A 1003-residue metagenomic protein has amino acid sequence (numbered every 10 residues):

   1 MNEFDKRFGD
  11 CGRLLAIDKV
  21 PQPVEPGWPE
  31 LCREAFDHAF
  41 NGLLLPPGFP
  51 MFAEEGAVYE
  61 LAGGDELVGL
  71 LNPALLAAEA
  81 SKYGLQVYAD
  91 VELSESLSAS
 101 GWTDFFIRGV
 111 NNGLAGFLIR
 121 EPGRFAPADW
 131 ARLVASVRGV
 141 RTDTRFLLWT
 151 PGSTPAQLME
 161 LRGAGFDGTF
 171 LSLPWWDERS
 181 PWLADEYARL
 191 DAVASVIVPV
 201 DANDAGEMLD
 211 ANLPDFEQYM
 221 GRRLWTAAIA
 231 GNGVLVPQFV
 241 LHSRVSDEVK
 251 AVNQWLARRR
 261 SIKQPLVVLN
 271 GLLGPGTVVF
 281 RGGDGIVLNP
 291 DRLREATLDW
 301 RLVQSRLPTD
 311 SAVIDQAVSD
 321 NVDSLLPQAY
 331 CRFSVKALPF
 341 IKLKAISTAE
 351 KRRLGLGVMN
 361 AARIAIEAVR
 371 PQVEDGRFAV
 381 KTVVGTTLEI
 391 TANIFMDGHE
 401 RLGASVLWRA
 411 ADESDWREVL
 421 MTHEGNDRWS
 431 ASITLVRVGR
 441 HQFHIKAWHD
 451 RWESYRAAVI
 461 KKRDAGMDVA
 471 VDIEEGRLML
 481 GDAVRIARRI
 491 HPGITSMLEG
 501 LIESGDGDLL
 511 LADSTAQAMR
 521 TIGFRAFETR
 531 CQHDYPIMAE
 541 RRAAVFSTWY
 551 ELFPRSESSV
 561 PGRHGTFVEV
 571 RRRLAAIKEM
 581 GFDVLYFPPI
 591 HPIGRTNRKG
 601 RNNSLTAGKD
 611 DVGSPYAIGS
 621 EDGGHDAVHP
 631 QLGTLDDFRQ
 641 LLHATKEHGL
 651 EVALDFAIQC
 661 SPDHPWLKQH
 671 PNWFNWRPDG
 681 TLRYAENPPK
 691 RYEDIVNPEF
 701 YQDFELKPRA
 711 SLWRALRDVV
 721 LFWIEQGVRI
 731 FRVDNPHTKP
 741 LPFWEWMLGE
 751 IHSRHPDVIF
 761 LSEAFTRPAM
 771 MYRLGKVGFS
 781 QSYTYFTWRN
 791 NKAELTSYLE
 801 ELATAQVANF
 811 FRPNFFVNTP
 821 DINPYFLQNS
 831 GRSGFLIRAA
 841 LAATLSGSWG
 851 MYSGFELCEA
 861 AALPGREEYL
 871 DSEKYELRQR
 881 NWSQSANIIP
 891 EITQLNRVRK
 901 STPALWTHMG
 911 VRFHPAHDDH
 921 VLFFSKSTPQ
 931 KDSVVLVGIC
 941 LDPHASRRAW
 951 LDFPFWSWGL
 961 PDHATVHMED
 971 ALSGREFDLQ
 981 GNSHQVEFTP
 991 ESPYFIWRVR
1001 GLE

Functional and structural regions predicted by a protein language model:
M1-P50, A74, E79, A131-L133 (+12 more regions): Carbohydrate-interacting/catalytic domains
F8-A16, F49-L76, A80, S100 (+4 more regions): Aromatic- and acidic-residue-enriched carbohydrate-binding clefts of CAZyme catalytic domains
R13-I17, L43-L45, V87-A89, F117 (+12 more regions): Hydrophobic faces of well-ordered beta-strands that scaffold small-molecule active sites in alpha/beta enzyme cores
V20, L44-A53, V91-E95, R120-A126 (+8 more regions): Short, solvent-exposed turn/loop segments enriched in Gly/Ser/Thr/Pro and often Arg
L31, A35-P47, D65-N112, I119 (+4 more regions): Substrate-binding cleft of carbohydrate-active enzyme catalytic domains
P73, S100, T142-W149, D167-D177 (+4 more regions): Acidic, His- and aromatic-enriched active-site or binding-groove loops in soluble protein domains that engage sugars
S98-A156, W676, F704-M771: Active-site neighborhood of glycoside hydrolase catalytic domains
T150-P181, S661-N672, W744, H752-S753 (+2 more regions): Substrate-binding cleft/loops of secretory-pathway carbohydrate-active enzymes
